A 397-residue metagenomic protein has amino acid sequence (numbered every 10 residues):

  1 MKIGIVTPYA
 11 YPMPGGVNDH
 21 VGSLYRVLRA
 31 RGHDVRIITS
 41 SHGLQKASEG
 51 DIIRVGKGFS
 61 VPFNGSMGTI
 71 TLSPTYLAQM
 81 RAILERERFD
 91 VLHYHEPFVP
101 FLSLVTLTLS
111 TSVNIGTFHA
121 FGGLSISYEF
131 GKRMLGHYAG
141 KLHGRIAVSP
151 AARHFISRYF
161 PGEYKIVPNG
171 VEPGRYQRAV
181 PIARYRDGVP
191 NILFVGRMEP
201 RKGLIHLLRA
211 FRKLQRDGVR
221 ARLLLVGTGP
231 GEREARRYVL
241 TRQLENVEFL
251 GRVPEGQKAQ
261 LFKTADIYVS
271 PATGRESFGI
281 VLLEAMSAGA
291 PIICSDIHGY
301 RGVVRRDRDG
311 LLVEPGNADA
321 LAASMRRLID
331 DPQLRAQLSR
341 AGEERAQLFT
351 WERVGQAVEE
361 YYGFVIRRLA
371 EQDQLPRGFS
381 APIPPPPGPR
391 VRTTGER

Functional and structural regions predicted by a protein language model:
T7-M13, V21, Y25-P74: N-terminal strand-loop element at the rim of the active site of nucleotide-sugar-dependent glycosyltransferases
S41, A151, G170: Carbohydrate-associated surface elements
R184-R212, L224: Conserved donor-binding/catalytic core segment of Leloir-type glycosyltransferases
R236-G256: Nucleotide-activated donor-binding/catalytic signature segment of Leloir-type glycosyltransferases, i.e., the conserved
R252-V253, Q260-A265, V358: Short alpha-helical donor nucleotide-sugar binding micro-motif in glycosyltransferases
K263-S277, A290: Acidic donor-binding loop of glycosyltransferase active sites
P291-C294, V304: Short hydrophobic beta-strand element within catalytic cores of glycosyltransferases and related nucleotide-activated
R306-D307, L311-A318, R327-Q333: Conserved acidic donor-binding segment of nucleotide-sugar-dependent glycosyltransferases
